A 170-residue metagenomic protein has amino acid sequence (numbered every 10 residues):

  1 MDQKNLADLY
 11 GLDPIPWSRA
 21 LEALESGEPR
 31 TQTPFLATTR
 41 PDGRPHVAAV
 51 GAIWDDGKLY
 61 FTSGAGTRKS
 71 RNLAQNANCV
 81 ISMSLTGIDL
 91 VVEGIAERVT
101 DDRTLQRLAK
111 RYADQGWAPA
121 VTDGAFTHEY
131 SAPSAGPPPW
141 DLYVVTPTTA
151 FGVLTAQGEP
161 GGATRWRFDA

Functional and structural regions predicted by a protein language model:
M1-P16, I88-A170: Charged, gly/pro-rich active-site loop segments
D8-P41: Short, conserved active-site entrance elements at the starts or edges of catalytic domains
A20-E22, V47-A48, G66, Y130-S131: A generic local structural motif
S26, G51, R71, P133-A135: Short secondary-structure boundary/capping segments
P29-T33, N78, W117, A150: Generic structural signal for secondary-structure transition and capping sites
T31-A65, R71-L73, C79-M83, V91-I95: Short beta-strand segments
T67-R68, R103: A generic structural signal for alpha-helix starts
A74-C79, K110, D114: Short, intrinsically disordered, mixed-charge
